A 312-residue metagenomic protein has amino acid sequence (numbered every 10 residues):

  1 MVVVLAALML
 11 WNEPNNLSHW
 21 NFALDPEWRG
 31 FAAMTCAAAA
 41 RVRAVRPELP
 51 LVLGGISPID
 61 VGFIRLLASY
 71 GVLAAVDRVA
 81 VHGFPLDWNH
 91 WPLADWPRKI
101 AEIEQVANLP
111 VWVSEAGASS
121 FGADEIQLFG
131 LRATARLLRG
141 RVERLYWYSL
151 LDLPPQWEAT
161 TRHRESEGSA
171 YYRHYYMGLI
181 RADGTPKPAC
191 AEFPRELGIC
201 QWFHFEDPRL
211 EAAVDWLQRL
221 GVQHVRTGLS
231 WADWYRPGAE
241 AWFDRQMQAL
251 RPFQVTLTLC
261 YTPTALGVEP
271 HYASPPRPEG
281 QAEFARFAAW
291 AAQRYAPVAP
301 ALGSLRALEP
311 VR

Functional and structural regions predicted by a protein language model:
M1, D60-Y70, L128-A135, H204-R219 (+1 more regions): Short, acidic/polar
M1-I59, W216-R312: Substrate-binding cleft and catalytic face of glycoside hydrolase catalytic domains, especially the flexible beta-alpha
V3-A6, N12, G54-G55, G62-A101 (+7 more regions): Aromatic- and acid-rich polysaccharide-binding/catalytic face of secreted or lumenal carbohydrate-active enzymes
V4, P47, A75, R141 (+4 more regions): Residues that flank catalytic or metal-binding motifs in active/ligand-binding sites
L8, F31, T35, D60 (+7 more regions): A structural signal for well-ordered alpha-helical scaffolds and beta->alpha junctions
N15-S18, I56-R65, F84-W96, S119-E125 (+4 more regions): Acidic-and-aromatic substrate-binding clefts and catalytic sites of carbohydrate-active enzymes
P26, A123-F129, A133, G140-V142 (+11 more regions): Aromatic-rich peripheral "rim/lid" segments of glycoside hydrolase catalytic domains that contact and position glycan
A37-V45, L66-G71, A75, E102-V106 (+9 more regions): Alpha-helical structural signal in soluble globular domains
